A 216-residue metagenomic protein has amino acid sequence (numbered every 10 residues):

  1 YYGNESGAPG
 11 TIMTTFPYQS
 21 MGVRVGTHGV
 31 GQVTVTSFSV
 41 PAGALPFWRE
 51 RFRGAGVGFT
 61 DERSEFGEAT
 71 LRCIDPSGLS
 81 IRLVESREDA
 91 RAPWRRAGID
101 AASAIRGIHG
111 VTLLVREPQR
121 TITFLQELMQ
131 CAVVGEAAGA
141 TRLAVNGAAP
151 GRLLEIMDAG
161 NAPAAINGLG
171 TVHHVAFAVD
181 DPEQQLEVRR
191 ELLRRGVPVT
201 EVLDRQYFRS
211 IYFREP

Functional and structural regions predicted by a protein language model:
Y1-E5, T11, Q19-R51, A69-I74 (+4 more regions): Vicinal oxygen chelate
Y1-Y2, A8-T11, P46-G107, E136-E155 (+1 more regions): Vicinal oxygen chelate
M21-V25, A90-R96, N161-A164: A short, acidic/glycine-rich surface segment
A102-V199, L203-R205, R214: Surface-exposed interaction/gating patches
